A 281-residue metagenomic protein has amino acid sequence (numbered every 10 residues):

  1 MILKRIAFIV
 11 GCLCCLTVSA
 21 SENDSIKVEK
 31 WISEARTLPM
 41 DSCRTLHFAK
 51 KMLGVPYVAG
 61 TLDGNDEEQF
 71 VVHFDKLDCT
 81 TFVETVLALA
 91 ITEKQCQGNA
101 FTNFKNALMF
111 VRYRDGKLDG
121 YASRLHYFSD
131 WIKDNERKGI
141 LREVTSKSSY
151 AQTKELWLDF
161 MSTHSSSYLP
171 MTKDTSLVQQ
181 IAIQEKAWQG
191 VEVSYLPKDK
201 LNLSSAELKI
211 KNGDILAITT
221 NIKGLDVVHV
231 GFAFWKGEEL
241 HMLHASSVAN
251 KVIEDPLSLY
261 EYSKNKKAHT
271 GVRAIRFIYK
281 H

Functional and structural regions predicted by a protein language model:
M1-S25: Bacterial Sec-dependent N-terminal signal peptides
S21-T37: Short N-terminal segments immediately surrounding and downstream of signal-peptide cleavage
I32, D41-L53: Sequence/structural signature of beta-propeller domains
T37-T45, V71-C79, A100, L208 (+1 more regions): Extracytoplasmic/periplasmic, Sec-exported soluble proteins
Y57-V191, W235, E239, H244-S247: Acidic/His-rich structured neighborhood in mature extracellular/periplasmic domains
S194-A206, T220: Short alpha-helix capping/helix-loop boundary micro-motifs
K211-H281: C-terminal soluble interaction/assembly domains
